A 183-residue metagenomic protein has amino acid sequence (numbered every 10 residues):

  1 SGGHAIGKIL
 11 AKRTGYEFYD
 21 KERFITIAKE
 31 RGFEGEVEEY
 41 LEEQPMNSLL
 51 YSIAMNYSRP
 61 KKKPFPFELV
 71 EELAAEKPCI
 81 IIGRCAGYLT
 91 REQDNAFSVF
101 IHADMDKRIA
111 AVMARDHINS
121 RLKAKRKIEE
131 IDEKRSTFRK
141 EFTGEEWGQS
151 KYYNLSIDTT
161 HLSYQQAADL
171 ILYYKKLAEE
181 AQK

Functional and structural regions predicted by a protein language model:
S1-A11: Glycine-rich phosphate-binding P-loop
R13-Y19: Post-Walker A helix-loop "phosphate-sensing" segment adjacent to the P-loop in P-loop NTPases
R23-P78: ATP-dependent small-molecule kinase phosphotransfer cores that center on conserved nucleotide phosphate-binding segments
S48, S120-Q165: Small-molecule kinase domains that catalyze NTP-dependent phosphoryl transfer to phosphate-bearing small molecules
F67, Y164-L172: Short, amphipathic alpha-helical "lid/cap" segments that border enzyme active or binding sites
L73-E76, G83-F97, H102: RNA pseudouridine synthases
A86-G87, H102-R108, L162-S163: Conserved nucleotide-binding/hydrolysis micro-motifs of P-loop NTPases
E92-R115, N119-E130: Conserved phosphate-donor/acceptor-positioning beta-strand/loop module used by diverse small-molecule
